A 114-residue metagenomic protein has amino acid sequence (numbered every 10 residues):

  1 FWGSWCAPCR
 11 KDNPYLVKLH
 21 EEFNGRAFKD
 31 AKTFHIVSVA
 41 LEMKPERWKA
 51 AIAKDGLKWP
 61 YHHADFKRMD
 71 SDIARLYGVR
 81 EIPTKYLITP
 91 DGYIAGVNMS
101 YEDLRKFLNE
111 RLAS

Functional and structural regions predicted by a protein language model:
F1-R10, L16: Short active-site neighborhood of thiol/selenol oxidoreductases, capturing the structured segment around
W2, K44-E46, A50: Long, His/Glu/Asp-enriched segments that create or flank divalent metal/ion-associated functional microenvironments
K11-L16, A64, D70-I73, M99: Catalytic core segments in nucleotide and nucleic-acid processing enzymes
K11-V39, E110-R111: Conserved helix-turn-beta segment immediately C-terminal to the redox Cys motif in thioredoxin-like folds
F28-E46, L57-M69: Thiol-based oxidoreductase modules, predominantly thioredoxin-like and allied folds used for disulfide exchange
K49-P83, P90: Short, internal strand/loop/helix patches that form the active-site neighborhood or redox-interaction surface
I82, L87-S114: Thiol-/selenol-based redox modules, centered on thioredoxin-like and closely related oxidoreductase domains
